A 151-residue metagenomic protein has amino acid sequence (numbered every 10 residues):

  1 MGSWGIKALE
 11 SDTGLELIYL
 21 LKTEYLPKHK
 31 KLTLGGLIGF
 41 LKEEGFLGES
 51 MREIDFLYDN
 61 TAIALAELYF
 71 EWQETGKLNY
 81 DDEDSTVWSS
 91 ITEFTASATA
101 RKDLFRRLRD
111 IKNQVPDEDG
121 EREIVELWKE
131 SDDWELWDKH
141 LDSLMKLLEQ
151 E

Functional and structural regions predicted by a protein language model:
M1-E24: Short, extreme N-terminal segment that most often corresponds to the first beta-strand
K7-E10, I54-Y58, S97: Helix-start/N-cap signature of alpha-helical segments
L15-E16, L21, D82-S89: Amphipathic alpha-helical scaffolding segments
L26-I54: Short amphipathic alpha-helical segments and their helix-coil junctions
E44, G48, G76-N79, V115-R122: Secondary-structure edge/capping motif, primarily at the C-terminal ends of alpha-helices and the immediately following
S50, E71-S85: Short, solvent-exposed secondary-structure capping/transition elements
D59-E74: Short, hydrophobic/amphipathic alpha-helical patches that form generic packing surfaces within helical domains
S90-E151: Amphipathic alpha-helical binding modules
